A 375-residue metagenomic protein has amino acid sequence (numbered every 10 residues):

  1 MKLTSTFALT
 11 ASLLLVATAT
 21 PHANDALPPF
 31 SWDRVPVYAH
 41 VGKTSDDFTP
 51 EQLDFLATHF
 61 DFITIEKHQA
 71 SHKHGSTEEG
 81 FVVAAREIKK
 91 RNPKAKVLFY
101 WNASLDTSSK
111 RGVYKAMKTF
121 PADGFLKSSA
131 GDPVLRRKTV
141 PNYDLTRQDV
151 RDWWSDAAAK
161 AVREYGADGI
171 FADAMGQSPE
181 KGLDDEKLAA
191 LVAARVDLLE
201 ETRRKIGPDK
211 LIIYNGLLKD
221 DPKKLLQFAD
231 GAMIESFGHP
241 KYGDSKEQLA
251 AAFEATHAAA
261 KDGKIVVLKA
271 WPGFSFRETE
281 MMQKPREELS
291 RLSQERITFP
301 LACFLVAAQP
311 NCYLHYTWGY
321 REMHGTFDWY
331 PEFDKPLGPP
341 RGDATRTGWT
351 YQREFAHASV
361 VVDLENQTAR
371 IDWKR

Functional and structural regions predicted by a protein language model:
M1-L9: Bacterial N-terminal signal peptides that target proteins for export
A8-A17: Bacterial N-terminal signal peptides
A19-A23: Boundary at the C-terminal end of the N-terminal hydrophobic targeting segment
N24-R375: Glycan-processing catalytic domains of CAZymes
